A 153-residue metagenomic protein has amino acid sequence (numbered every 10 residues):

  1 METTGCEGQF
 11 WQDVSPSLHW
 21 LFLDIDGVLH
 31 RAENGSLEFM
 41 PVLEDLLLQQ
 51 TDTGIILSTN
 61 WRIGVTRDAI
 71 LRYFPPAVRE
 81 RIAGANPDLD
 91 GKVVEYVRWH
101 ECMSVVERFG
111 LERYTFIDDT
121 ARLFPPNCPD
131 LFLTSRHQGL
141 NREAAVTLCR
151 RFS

Functional and structural regions predicted by a protein language model:
E2, C6-P16, D45, M103-G110: Short amphipathic alpha-helices and their capping/turn segments at secondary-structure boundaries
T3, S15-V93: Alpha-helical substrate-recognition element adjacent to the catalytic core
G5-E7, L21, P126: A generic structural signal for ordered alpha-helices
Q9-Q12, Q49-Q50, Q138: Residue-identity detector for glutamine
R72, A77-S153: C-terminal cap/substrate-recognition subdomain and adjoining C-terminal extension of metal-dependent phosphatase-like
